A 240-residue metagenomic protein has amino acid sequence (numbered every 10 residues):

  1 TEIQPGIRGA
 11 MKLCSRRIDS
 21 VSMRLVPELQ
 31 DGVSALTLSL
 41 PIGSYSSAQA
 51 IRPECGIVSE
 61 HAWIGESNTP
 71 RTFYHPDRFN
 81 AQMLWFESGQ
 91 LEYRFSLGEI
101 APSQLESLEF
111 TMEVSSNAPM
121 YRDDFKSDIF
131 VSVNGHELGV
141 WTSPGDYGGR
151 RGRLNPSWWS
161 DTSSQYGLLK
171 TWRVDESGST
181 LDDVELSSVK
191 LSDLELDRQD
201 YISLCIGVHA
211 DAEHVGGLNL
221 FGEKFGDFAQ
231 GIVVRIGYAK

Functional and structural regions predicted by a protein language model:
T1-E28: Basic, Lys/Arg-rich alpha-helical nucleic-acid-recognition elements, primarily the DNA-binding modules of transcription
G6, R16, S103, R122-D124 (+1 more regions): Short coil/turn motifs at beta-sheet boundaries
A10, S20, E109, K126-D128 (+1 more regions): Broad gene-expression machinery/nucleic-acid interaction feature
S22, T37-S39, E92-R94, S203-C205 (+1 more regions): Ser/Thr- (and often Asn-) enriched beta-sheet segments in non-cytosolic proteins
Q30-P156: Mid-protein regulatory/catalytic core that forms ligand/cofactor-binding pockets and protein-protein interaction
R71-L84, T142-Q199, H214-G216: Extended, solvent-exposed segments with strong compositional bias
L108-F110, S192, R198-D211: Short, well-structured beta-strand segments within conserved domains
G207-K240: Proprotein-processing/basic-patch segments
